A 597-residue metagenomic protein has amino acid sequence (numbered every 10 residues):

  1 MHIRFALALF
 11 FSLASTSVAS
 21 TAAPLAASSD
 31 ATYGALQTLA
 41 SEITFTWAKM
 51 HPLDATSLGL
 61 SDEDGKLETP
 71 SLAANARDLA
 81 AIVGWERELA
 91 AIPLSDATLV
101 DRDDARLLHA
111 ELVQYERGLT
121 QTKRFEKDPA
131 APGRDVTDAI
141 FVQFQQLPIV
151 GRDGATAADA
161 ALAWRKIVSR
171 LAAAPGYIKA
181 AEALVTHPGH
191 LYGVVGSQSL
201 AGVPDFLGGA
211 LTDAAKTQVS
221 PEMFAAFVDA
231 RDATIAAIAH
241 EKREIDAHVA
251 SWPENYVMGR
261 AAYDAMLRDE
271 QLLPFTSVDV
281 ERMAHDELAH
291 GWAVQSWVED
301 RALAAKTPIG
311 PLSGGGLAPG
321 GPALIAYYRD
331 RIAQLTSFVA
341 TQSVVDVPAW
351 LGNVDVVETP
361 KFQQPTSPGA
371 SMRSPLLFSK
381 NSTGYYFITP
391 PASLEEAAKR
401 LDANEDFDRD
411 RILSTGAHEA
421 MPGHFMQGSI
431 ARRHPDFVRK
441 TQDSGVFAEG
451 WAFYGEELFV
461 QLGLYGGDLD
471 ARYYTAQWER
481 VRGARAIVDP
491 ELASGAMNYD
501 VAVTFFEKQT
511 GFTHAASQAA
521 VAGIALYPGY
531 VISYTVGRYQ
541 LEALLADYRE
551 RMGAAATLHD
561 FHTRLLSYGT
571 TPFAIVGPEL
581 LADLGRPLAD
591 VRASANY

Functional and structural regions predicted by a protein language model:
M1-R4: Positively charged n-region of N-terminal signal peptides that target proteins for export
A6-S17: Bacterial N-terminal signal peptides
T16-P24: Low-complexity, intrinsically disordered segments with a bias for serine/threonine
A23-Y597: N-terminal maturation segment of proteins
